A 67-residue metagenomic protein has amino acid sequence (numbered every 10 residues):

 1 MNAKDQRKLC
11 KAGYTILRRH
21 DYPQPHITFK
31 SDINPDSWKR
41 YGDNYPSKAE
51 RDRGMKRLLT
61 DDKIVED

Functional and structural regions predicted by a protein language model:
M1-I33, D62, D67: Short N-terminal "domain-start" leader segments that mark the transition from disordered tails or signal peptides into
D32-R53, L58, D62: A short, exposed loop/beta-hairpin motif centered on an aromatic-Gly-Thr core
